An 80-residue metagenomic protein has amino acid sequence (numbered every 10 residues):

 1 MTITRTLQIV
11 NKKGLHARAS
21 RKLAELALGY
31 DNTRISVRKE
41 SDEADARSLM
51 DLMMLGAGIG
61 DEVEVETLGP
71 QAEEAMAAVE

Functional and structural regions predicted by a protein language model:
M1, M50-M54, M76: Detector for methionine-enriched segments
T2-T6, E62-E64: Intrinsic-disorder/low-complexity, polar/charged segments enriched in Ser/Thr/Lys/Arg/Asp/Glu/Gln
Q8-L55: Compact, glycine-rich, soluble single-domain proteins
L55-E80: C-terminal structural segments of small proteins and small subunits
